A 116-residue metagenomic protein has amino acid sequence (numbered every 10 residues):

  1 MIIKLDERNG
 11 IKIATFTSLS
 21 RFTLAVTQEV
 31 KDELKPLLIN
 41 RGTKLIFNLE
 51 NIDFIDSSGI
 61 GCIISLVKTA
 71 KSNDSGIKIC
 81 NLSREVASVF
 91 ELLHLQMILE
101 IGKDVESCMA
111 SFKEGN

Functional and structural regions predicted by a protein language model:
M1-I2: Absolute protein N-terminus
D6-D32: STAS-typified acidic loop motif
I11, I46, L66-V105, E114: Amphipathic, Lys/Arg-enriched alpha-helical "gate/interface" segment within cytosolic domains that mediates
S18-S20, L34, N51, V105: Short, well-ordered turn and helix-capping elements at secondary-structure junctions
D32-P36, S65-K68: Surface-exposed charged/polar residues within alpha-helices that form helix-capping/stabilizing sites and interaction
K35-S58, C80: Short, glycine-/small-residue-enriched flexible loop/hinge segments at domain edges that mediate gating
